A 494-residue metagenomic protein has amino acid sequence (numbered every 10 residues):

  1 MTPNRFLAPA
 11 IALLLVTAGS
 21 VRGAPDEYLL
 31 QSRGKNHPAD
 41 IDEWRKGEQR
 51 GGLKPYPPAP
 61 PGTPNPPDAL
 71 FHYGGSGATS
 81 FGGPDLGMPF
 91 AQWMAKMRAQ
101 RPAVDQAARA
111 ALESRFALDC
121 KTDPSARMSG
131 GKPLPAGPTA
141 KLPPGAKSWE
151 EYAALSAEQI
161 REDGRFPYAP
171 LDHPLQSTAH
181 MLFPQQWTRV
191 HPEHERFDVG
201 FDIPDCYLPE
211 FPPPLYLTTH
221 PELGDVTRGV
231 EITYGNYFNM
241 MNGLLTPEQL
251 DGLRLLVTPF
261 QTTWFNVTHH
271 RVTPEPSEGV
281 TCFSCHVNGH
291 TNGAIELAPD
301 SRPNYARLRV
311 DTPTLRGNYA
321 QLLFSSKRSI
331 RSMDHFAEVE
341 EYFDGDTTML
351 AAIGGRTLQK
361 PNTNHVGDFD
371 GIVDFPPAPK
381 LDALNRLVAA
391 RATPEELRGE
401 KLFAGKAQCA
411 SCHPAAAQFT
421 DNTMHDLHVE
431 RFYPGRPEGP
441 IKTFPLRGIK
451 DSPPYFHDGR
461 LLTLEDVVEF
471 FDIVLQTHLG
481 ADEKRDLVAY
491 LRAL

Functional and structural regions predicted by a protein language model:
M1, G19-P25: Basic/polar N-terminal segments that are highly enriched at the extreme N-terminus, encompassing both cleavable
M1-P9: Bacterial N-terminal signal peptides that target proteins for export
A8-A18: Bacterial N-terminal signal peptides
G23-L494: Periplasmic c-type cytochrome electron-transfer domains
